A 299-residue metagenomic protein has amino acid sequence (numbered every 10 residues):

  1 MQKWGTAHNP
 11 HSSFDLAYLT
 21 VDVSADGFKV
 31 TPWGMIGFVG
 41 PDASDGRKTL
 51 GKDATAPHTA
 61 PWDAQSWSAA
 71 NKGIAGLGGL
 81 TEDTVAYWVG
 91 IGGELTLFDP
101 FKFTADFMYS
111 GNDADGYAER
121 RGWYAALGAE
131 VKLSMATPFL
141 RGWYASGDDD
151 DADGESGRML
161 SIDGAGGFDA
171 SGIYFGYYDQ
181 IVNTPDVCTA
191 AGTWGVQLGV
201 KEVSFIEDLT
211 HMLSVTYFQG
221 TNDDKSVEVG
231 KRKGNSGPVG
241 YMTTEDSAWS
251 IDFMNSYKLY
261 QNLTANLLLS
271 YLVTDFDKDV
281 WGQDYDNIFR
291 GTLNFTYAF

Functional and structural regions predicted by a protein language model:
M1-E155, Y217-Q219, R232-I251, D286: Signature for the C-terminal beta-barrel architecture of outer-membrane proteins
Y124, M135-T137, T193-G195, D208-M212 (+4 more regions): Active-site lining segments that contact anionic ligands and/or coordinate catalytic metals
L140, V200, L213, F253-N255 (+2 more regions): Hydrophobic, well-ordered secondary-structure elements that form the walls of internal hydrophobic environments
A145-D246, S250: C-terminal structural cap/anchor segments
G230-G234, N255, D275-D277: C-terminal beta-sandwich/jelly-roll accessory domains of carbohydrate-active enzymes
K258-D286: C-terminal beta-signal and adjacent terminal beta-strands/loops of Gram-negative outer-membrane beta-barrel proteins
D286-F299: Outer-membrane beta-barrel "beta-signal"
